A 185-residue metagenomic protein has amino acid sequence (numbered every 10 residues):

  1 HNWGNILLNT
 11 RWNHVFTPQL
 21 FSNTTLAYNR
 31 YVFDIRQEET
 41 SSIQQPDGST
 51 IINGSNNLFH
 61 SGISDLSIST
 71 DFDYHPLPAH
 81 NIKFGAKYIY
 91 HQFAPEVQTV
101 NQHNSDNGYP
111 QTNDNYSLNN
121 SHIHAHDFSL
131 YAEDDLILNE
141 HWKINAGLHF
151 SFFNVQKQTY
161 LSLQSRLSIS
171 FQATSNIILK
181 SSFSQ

Functional and structural regions predicted by a protein language model:
N2-Q156: Face-selective signature of the C-terminal outer-membrane beta-barrel domain
V32-D34, V97-T99, K157, F171-Q185: Surface-exposed extracellular loop regions of Gram-negative outer-membrane beta-barrel proteins, predominantly
H80-I82, L167, I177: Short, well-structured beta-strand segments within conserved domains
S162-Q164: Subset of outer-membrane beta-barrel
